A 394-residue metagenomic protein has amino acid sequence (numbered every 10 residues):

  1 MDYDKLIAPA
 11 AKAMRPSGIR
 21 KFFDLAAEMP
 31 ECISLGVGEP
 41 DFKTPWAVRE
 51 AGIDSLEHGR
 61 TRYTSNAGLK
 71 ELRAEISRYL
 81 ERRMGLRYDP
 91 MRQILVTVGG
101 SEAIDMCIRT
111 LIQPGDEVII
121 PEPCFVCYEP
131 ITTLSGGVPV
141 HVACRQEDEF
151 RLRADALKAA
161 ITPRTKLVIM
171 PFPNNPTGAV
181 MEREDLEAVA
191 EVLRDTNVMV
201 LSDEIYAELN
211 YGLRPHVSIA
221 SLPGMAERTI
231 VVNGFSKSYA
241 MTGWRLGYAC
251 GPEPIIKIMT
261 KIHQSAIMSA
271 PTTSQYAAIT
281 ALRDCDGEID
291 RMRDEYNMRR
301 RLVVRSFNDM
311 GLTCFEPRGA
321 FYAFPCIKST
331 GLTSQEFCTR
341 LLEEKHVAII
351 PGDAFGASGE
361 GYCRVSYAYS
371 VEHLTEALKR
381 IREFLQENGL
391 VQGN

Functional and structural regions predicted by a protein language model:
M1-M14, F22-M29, I33, V37-S55 (+1 more regions): PLP-dependent class I/II
F22, S55-N66, K70-S77, R83-M84: N-terminal Rossmann-like NAD(P)+-binding subdomain of aldehyde/semialdehyde dehydrogenases
